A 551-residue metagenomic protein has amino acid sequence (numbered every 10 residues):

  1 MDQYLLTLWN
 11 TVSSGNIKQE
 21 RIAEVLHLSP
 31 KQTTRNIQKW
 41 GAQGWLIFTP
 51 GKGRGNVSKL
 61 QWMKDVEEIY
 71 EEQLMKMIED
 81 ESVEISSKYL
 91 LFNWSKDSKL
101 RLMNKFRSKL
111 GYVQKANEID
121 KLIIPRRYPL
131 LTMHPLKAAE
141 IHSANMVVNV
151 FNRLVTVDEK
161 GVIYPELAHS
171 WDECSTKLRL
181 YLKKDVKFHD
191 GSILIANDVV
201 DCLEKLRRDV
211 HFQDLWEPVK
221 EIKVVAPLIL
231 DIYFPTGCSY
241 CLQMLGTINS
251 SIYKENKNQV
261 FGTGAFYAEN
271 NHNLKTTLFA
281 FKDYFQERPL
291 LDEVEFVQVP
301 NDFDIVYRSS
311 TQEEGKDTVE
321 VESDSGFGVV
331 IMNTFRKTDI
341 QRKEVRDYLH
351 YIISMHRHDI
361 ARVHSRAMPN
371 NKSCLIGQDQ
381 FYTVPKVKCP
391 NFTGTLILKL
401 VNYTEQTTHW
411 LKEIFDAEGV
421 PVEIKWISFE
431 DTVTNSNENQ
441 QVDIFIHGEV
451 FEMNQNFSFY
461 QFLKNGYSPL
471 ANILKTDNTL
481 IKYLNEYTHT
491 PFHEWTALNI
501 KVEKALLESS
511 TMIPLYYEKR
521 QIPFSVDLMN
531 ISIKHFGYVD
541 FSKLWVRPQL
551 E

Functional and structural regions predicted by a protein language model:
V12-G15, A139-I141, M146, S170-H211: Aromatic- and charge-enriched surface segment that lines or borders ligand/interaction sites
K59, D172, D214-T277: Surface-exposed binding/hinge segments that line and control ligand-binding clefts or catalytic entry sites
P125-E173: N-terminal lobe/hinge region of extracytoplasmic solute-binding protein
F279-K282, E322-Y348, I352, A361 (+2 more regions): A bilobed periplasmic-binding-protein/Venus flytrap-type ligand-binding module shared by bacterial periplasmic
D283-E320, D324: Ligand-site clamp/hinge motif
F335-Q380, V502-M512: Periplasmic-binding protein-like
Q461-F524: Extracytoplasmic/peripheral linker and loop segments enriched in polar/acidic and small residues with frequent Thr/Pro
F524-E551: Long beta-strand-rich cores associated with HINT superfamily self-processing modules
